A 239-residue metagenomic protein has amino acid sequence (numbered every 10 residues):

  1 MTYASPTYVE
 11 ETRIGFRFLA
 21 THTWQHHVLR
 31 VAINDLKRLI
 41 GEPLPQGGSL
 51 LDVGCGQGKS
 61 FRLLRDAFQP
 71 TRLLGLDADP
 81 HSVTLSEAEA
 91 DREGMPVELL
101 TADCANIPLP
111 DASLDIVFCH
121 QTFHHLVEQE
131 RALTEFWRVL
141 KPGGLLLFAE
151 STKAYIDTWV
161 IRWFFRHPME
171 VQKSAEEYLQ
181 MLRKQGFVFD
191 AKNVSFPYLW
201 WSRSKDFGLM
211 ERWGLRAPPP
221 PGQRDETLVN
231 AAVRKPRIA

Functional and structural regions predicted by a protein language model:
M1-L44, K59, L63: Conserved class I S-adenosyl-L-methionine
R17-F18, E93, A191-A239: A C-terminal cap/extension of S-adenosyl-L-methionine-dependent methyltransferases that defines the acceptor-substrate
G47-G56: Conserved class I S-adenosyl-L-methionine
K59-A105: Class I SAM-dependent methyltransferase SAM/SAH-binding core
A105-I116: A short acidic, Gly/Pro-enriched loop at the edge of an enzyme's catalytic core that lines a small-molecule cofactor
E130-P142: A short glycine-rich, Lys/Arg-flanked "PGG" loop and its adjoining helix->strand segment in the class I
L147-M169: Conserved class I S-adenosyl-L-methionine
V171-G186: Short alpha-helix
